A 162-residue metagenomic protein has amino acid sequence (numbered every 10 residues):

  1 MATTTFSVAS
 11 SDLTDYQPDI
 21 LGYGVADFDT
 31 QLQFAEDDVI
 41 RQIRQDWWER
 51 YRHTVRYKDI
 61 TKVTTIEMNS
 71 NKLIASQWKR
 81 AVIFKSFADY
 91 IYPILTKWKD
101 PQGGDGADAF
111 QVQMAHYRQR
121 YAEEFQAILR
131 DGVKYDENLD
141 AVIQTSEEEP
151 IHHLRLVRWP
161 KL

Functional and structural regions predicted by a protein language model:
M1-S76, V133-L162: Conserved short "hinge" loops at termini or chain/domain junctions
D37-G132: Internal mixed-charge
